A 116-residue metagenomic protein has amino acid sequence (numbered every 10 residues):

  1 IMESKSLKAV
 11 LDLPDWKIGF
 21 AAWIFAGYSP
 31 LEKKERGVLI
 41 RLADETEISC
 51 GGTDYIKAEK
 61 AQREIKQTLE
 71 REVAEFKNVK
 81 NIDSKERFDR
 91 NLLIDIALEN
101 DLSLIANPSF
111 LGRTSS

Functional and structural regions predicted by a protein language model:
I1-S116: Low-complexity, PEST-like segments
